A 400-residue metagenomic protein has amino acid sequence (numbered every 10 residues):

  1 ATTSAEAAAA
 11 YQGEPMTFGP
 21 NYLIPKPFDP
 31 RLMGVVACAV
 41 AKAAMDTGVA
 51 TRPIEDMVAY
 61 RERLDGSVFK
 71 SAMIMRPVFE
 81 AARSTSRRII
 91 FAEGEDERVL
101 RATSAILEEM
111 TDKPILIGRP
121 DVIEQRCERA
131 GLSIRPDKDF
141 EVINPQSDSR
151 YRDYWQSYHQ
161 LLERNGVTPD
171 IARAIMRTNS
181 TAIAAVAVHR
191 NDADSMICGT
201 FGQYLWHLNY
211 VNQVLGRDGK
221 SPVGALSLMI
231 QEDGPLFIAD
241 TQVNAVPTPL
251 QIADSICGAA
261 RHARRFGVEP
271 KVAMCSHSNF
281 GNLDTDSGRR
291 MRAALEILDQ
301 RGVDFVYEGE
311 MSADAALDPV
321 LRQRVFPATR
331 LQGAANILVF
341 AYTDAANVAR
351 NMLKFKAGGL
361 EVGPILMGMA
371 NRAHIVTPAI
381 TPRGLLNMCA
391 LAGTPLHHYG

Functional and structural regions predicted by a protein language model:
A1-E62: Glycine-rich phosphate/adenylate-binding loop
G13-E14, P25, T47-Q332, N336-G400: Anion-binding alpha/beta catalytic cores of soluble intermediary-metabolism enzymes, centered on
